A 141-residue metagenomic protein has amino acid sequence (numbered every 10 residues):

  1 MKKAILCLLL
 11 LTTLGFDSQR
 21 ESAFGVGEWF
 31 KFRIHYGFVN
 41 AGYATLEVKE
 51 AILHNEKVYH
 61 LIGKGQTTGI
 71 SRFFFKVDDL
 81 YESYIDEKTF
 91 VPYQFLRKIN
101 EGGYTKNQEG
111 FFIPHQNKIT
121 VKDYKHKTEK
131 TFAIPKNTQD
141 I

Functional and structural regions predicted by a protein language model:
A4-T13: Sec-dependent N-terminal signal peptides
F16-E82, F95-T105: N-terminal cleavable signal peptides for secretion/export
G25-G27, T105-I141: Solvent-exposed helix/loop surface patches that form functional interfaces
R33-H35, K49, K64, D86 (+3 more regions): A structural detector for beta-sheet-dominated domains
K57-Y59, F90-P92, N117-T120: Hydrophobic residues embedded in beta-strands of well-ordered beta-sheets
E82-V91: A conserved amphipathic terminal alpha-helix motif
